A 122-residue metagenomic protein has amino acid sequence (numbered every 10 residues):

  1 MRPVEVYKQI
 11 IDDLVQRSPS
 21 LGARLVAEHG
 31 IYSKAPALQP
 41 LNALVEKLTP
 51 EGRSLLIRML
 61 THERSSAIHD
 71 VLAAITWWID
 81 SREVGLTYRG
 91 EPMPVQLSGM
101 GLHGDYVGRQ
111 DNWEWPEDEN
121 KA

Functional and structural regions predicted by a protein language model:
M1-P50, W77: N-terminal low-complexity, intrinsically disordered segments
L14, E28, Y32, Q39 (+5 more regions): Residue-level detector of solvent-exposed, low-hydrophobicity positions
S18-S20, S33, S54, S65-S66 (+2 more regions): Generic serine detector
V45-H69: Mature extracytoplasmic domains of secretory-pathway proteins
I68-T76: Mid-chain, well-packed structural core segment of small domains
I75-A122: Amphipathic alpha-helical binding modules
